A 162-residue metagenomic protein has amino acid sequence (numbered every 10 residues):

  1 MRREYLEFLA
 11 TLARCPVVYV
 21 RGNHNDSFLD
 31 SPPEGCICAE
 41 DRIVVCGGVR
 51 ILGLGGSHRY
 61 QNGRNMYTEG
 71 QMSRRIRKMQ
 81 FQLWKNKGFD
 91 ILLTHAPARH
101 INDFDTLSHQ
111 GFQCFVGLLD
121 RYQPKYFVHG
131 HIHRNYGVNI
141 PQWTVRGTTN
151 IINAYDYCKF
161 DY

Functional and structural regions predicted by a protein language model:
M1, V17-N23, A39, I91-H95 (+3 more regions): Active-site neighborhood of phospho(di)ester-bond hydrolases with catalytic His/Asp-centered motifs
R2-E7, N23-D30, R59-G63, R99-N102 (+2 more regions): Active-site environment of divalent metal-dependent phosphoester hydrolases
Y5-L12, C114, L118: A short acidic, amphipathic alpha-helical/loop segment
F8-T11, N23-Q110: Conserved catalytic scaffold of divalent metal-dependent phosphoesterases
A13, R50-G55, Q123-F127, C158-Y162: Short, surface-exposed, charge-dense and proline/glycine-enriched linear segments
R14-V18, P32-D41, V145-A154: Active-site regions of enzymes building and remodeling cell-envelope glycoconjugates
I43-G47, L118-Y122, H133-Y162: Binuclear metal-dependent phosphoesterase catalytic core
D105-Y126: Short, positively charged, low-complexity/disordered linker segments
